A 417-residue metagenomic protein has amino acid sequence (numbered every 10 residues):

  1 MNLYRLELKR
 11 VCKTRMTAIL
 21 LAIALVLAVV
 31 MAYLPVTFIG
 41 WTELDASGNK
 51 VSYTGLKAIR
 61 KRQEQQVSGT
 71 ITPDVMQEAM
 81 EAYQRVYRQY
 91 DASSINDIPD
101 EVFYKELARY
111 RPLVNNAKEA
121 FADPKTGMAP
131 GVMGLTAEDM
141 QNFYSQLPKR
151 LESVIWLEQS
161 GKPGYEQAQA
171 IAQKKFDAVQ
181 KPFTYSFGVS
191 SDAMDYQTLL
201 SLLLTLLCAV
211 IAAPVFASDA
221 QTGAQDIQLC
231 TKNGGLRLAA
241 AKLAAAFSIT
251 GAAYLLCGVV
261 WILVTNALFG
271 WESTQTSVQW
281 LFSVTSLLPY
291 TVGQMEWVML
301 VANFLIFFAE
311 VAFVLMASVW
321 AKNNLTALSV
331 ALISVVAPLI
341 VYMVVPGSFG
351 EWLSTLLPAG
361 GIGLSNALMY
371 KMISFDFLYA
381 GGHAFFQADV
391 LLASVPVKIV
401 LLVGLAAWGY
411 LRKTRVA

Functional and structural regions predicted by a protein language model:
M1-L21: Aromatic- and glycine-rich beta-strand/loop motifs that create alpha-glucan
T17-L20, I306-V314, K371-A417: Alpha-helical transmembrane segments of multi-pass membrane transporters/translocases
L21-L25, L325-P338: Central hydrophobic cores of alpha-helical transmembrane segments in multi-pass integral membrane proteins
V26-Q77, A82, D139-D219, A240-W320 (+1 more regions): Secretory targeting signals
F38-L135: N-terminal, intrinsically disordered, polar/charged segments of Gram-positive cell-envelope systems that serve as
D219-D226: Hydrophobic transmembrane alpha-helix segments characteristic of membrane transport and insertion machinery
L229-G235: Short helix-to-coil transition segments within interhelical loops that connect adjacent transmembrane helices
L268-S277, P346-M372: Juxtamembrane non-transmembrane "cap" segments at the membrane-aqueous interface of multi-pass membrane proteins
